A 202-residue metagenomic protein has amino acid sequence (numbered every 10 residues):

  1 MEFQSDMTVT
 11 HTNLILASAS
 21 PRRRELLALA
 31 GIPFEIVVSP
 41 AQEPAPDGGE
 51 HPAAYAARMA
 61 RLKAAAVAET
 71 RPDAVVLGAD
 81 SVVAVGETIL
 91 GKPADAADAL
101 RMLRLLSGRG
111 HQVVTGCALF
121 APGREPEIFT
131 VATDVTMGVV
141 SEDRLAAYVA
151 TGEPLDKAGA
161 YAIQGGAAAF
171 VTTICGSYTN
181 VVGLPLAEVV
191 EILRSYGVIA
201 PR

Functional and structural regions predicted by a protein language model:
E2-F3, T8-I15, E50-R202: Anionic-ligand binding patches
F3, P21, V38-S39: Short glycine/proline-centered loop/turn elements that form peptide/ligand docking sites
V9-I32: N-terminal beta1-alpha1 ligand-phosphate binding loop
R22, Q42-P44, E125: Surface-exposed, flexible loop/turn segments at secondary-structure boundaries
E25-L29, P46-D47, E69-T70: Short loop/helix-cap segments at secondary-structure boundaries that form the rim of catalytic
G31-P33, G197-V198: Short, solvent-exposed amphipathic alpha-helical segments in soluble enzyme and RNA/protein-processing domains
E35-A45: A short beta-strand-loop structural module common to alpha/beta enzyme folds
